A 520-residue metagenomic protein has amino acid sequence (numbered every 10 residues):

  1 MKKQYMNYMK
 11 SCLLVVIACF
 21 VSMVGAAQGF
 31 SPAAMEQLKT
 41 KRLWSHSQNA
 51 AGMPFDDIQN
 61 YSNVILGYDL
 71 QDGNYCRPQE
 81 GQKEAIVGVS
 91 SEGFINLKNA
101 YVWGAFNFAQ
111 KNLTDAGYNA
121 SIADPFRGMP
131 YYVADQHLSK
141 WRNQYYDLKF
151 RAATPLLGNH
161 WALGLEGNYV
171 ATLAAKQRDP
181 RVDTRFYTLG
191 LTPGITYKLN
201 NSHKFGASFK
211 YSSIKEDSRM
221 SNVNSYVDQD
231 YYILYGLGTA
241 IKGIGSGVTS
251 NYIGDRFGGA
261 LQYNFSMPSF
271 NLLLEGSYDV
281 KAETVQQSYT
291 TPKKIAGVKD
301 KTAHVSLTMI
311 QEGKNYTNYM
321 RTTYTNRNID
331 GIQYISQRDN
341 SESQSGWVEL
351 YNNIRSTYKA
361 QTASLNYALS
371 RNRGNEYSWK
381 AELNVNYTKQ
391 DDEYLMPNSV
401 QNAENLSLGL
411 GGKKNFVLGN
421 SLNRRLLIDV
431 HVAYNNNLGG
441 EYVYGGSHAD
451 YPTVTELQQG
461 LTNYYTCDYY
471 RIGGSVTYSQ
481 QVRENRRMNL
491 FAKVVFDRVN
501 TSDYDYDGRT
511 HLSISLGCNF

Functional and structural regions predicted by a protein language model:
M23-A116: N-terminal, post-signal peptide beta-strand-biased segments of exported outer-membrane/organellar beta-barrel and other
F30, N201, G508-F520: Outer-membrane beta-barrel "beta-signal"
I58-S62, K98-G104, N159-L163, N201-F205 (+7 more regions): Outer-envelope beta-barrel architecture signal
S62-L70, G104-Q110, L165-A171, A207-S213 (+8 more regions): Transmembrane beta-barrel strands of outer-membrane/channel proteins
N74-E80, D115-S121, A174-V182, S218-N224 (+5 more regions): Outer-membrane beta-barrel translocator domains and adjoining extracellular loop/strand segments of Gram-negative
Q79-A85, S139-R142, R181-R185, T249-D255 (+5 more regions): Replace "Gram-negative outer membrane beta-barrel proteins" with "bacterial and organellar outer membrane beta-barrel
V89-I95, L148-T154, L191-Y197, G259-F265 (+7 more regions): Residues on the lipid-exposed face of transmembrane beta-strands in outer-membrane beta-barrel proteins
T239-L383: Long, internal scaffold/assembly segments composed of regular secondary structure
